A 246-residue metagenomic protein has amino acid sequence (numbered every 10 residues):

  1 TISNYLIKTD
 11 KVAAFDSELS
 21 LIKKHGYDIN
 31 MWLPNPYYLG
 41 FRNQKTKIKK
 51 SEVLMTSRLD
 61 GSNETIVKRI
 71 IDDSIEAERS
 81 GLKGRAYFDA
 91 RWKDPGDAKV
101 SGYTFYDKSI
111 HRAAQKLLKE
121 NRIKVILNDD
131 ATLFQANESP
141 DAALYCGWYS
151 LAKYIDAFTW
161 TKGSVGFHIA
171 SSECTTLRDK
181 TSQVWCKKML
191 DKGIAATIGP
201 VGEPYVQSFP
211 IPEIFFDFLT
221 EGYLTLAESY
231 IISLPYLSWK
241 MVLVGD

Functional and structural regions predicted by a protein language model:
T1-K108, S238-D246: Structured catalytic cores of large enzymes
T1-Y5, A90-S182: Catalytic-core segments of thiol-dependent peptidases
R112-A113, V184-W185, I214, E228: Extracytoplasmic/secreted proteins, especially bacterial periplasmic and envelope-associated proteins
H168, A196-G199: Short hydrophobic alpha-helical runs that function as membrane-insertion/retention elements
R178-K180, Q207-F216: Histidine/acidic-residue-rich catalytic or RNA/ligand-binding cores of hydrolases and nuclease-related proteins
D179-T197, Y223-T225: Catalytic-core region of carbohydrate-active enzymes that cleave or remodel glycosidic bonds
I198-V206: Short acidic/histidine-rich active-site segments
G222-D246: Caspase-like cysteine protease fold
